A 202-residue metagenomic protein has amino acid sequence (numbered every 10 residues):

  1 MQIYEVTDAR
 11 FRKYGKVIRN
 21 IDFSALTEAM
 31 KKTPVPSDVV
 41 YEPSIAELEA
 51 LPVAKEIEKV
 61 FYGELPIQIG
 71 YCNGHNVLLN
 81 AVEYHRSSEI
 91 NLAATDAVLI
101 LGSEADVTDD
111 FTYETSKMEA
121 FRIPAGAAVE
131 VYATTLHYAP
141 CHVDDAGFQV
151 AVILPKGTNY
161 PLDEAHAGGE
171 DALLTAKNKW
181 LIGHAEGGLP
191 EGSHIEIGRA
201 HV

Functional and structural regions predicted by a protein language model:
M1-A125, L136-R199: Active-site region of the double-stranded beta-helix
V131: Aromatic-residue-lined binding/catalytic grooves and analogous aromatic/hydrophobic interfacial grooves in multimeric
